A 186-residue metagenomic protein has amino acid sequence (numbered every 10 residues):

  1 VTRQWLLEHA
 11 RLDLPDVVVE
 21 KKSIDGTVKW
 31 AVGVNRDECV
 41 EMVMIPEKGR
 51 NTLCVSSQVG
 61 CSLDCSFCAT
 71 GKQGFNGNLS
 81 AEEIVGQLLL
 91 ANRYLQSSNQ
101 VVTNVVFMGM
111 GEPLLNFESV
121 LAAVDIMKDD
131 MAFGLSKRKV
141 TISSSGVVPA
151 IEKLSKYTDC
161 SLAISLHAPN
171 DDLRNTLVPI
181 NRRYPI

Functional and structural regions predicted by a protein language model:
V1-N51: Flexible, acidic/Gly-rich N-terminal and inter-domain linker regions that tether and position cofactor-handling modules
S23, S56-S57, S143, S165: Short linear Ser/Thr-Pro motifs
V34, V59-C61, L166-N170: Short, small-residue-rich loop/turn micro-motifs
P46-E83, L89: Canonical Radical SAM [4Fe-4S] cluster-binding loop centered on the CxxxCxxC motif and its immediate flanking residues
Q87-Q96: Short internal alpha-helix immediately C-terminal to a glycine-rich phosphate-binding loop in Rossmann-like
L95-N104, G109-I186: Conserved AdoMet/S-adenosylmethionine-binding subsite of the radical SAM
